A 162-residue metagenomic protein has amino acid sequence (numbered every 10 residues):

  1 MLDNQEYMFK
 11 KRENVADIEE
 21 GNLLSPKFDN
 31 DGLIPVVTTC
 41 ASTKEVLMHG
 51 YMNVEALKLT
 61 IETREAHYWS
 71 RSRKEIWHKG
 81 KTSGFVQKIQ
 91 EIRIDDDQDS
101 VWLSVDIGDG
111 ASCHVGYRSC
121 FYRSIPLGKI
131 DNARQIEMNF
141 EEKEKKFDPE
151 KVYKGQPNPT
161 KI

Functional and structural regions predicted by a protein language model:
L2-L33, C40-L47, M52-I162: C-terminal binding/interaction regions
